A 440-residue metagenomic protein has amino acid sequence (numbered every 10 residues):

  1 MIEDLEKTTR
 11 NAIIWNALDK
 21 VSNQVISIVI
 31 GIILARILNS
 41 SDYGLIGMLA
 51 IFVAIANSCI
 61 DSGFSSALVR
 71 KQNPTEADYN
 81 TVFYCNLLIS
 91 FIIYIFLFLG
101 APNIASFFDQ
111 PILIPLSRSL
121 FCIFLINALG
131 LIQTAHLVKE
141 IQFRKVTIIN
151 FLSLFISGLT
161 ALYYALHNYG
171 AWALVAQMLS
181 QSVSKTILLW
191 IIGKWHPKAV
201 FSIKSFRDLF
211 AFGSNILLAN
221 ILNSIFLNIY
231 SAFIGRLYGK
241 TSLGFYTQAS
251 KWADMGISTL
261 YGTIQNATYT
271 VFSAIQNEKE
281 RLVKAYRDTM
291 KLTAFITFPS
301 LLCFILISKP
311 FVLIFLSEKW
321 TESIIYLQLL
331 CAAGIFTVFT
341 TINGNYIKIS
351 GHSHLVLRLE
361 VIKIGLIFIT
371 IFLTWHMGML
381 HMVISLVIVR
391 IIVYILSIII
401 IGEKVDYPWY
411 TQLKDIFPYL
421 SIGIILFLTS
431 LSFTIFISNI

Functional and structural regions predicted by a protein language model:
M1-L5, T9, R144, I187-A232 (+2 more regions): Interhelical loop/hinge segments that connect adjacent transmembrane helices in multipass membrane
L5-F64, I89-N103, R118, I123 (+3 more regions): Signature of the first transmembrane helix
E6-R10, A67-E76, I126-I149, Y163 (+6 more regions): Membrane-interface junctions at transmembrane-helix termini in multi-pass inner-membrane proteins
I28, Y84-D109, P115, S119 (+5 more regions): Alpha-helical transmembrane segments of multi-pass membrane transport and lipid-handling proteins
I28-D42, A105-F107, Y163-A165, S224-M255 (+4 more regions): Helix-terminus/linker motif at the lipid-water interface of multi-pass membrane proteins
I33-A50, P102, S106, I114 (+7 more regions): Membrane-interface helix-loop junctions in multi-pass transport and translocation proteins
I55-A56, I95-L99, Q110-Q133, L137 (+10 more regions): Alpha-helical transmembrane segments of multi-pass membrane proteins
N57-E76, V138-K139, A249, A253-T297 (+1 more regions): Helix-loop junctions and terminal segments of transmembrane helices in multi-pass membrane transport/translocation
